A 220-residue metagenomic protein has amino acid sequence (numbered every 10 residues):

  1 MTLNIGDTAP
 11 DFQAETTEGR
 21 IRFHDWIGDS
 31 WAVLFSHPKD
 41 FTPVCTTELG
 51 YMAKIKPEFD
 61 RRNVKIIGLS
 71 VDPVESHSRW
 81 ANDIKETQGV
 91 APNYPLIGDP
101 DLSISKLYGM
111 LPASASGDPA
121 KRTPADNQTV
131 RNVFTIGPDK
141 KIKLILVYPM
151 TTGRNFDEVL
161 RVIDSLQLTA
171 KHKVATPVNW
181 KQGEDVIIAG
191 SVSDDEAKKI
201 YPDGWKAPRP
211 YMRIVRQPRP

Functional and structural regions predicted by a protein language model:
M1-P220: Chalcogenol-based redox active-site neighborhoods
